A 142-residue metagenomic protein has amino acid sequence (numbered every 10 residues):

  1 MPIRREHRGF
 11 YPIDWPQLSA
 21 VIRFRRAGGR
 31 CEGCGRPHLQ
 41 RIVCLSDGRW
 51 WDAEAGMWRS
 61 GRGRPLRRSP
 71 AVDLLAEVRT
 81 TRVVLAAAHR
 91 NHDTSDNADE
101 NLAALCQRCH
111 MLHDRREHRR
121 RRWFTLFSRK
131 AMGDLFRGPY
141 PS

Functional and structural regions predicted by a protein language model:
M1-I13, E117-R120, K130: Secondary-structure boundary/linker elements at domain or insertion junctions
G9-S19, A86-H92: Short Cys/His-rich Zn2+-coordinating modules
P16-L85, C106-R108: Short cysteine-rich loop/turn motifs with clustered Cys
G35-I42, L102-F124: Short Cys/His-centered divalent metal-binding micro-motifs
R64-E77, H92, G133-S142: Short Fe-S-cluster ligation motifs
T81-R82, A86-N101: Short linker/helix segments within small regulatory modules
E100-N101, R115-S142: A detector for short metal-coordination/catalytic motifs
